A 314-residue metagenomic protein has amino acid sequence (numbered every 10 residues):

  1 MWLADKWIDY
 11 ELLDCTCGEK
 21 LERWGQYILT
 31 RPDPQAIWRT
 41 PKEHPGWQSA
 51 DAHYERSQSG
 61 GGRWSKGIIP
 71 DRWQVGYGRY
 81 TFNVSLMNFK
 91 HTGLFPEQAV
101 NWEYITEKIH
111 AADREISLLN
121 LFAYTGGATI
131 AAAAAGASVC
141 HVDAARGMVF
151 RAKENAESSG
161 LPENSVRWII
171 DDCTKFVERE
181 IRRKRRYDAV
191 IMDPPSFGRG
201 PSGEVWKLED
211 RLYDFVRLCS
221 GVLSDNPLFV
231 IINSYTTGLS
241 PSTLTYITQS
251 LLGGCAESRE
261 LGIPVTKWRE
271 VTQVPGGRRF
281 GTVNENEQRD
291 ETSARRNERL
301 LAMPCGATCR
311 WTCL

Functional and structural regions predicted by a protein language model:
K6-E22, L29-P96, E103: Non-catalytic substrate-recognition/targeting regions of SAM-dependent transferases
E115-Y124: Conserved class I S-adenosyl-L-methionine
T125-A137: Conserved SAM-binding loop of SAM-dependent methyltransferases across substrates and taxa, primarily the Class I
S138-D143: Conserved SAM-binding motif I beta-strand of class I
A145-A189: S-adenosyl-L-methionine
A145-M148, I170-T174, Y187-L218: Mobile active-site "lid"/loop adjacent to the S-adenosyl-L-methionine
L223-D225: Helix-to-beta-strand junctions that scaffold the AdoMet/dcAdoMet cofactor pocket in Class I SAM-dependent enzymes
P227-D290, A294-L314: C-terminal catalytic and target-recognition region of SAM-dependent MTase-like enzymes, primarily methyltransferases
